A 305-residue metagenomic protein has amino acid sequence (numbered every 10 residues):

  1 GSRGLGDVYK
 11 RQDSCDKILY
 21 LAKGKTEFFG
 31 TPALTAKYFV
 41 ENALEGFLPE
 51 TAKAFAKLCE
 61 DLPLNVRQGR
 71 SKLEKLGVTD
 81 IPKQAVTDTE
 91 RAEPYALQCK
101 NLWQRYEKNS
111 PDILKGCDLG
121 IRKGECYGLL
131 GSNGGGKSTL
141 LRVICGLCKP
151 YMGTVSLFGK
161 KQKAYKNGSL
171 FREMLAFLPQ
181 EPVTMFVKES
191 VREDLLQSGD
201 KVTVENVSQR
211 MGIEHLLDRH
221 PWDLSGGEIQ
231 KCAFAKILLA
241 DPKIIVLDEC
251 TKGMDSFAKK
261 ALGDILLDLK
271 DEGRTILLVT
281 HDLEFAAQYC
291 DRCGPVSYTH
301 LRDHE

Functional and structural regions predicted by a protein language model:
G1-Y9, H300-D303: Single conserved hydrophobic/aromatic residue that forms the stacking wall/gate of nucleotide- or nucleobase-binding
G6, T280-H281: H-loop/switch region of ABC-family ATPase nucleotide-binding domains
L130-S132: The feature captures the beta-strand-to-loop junction immediately N-terminal to the Walker
C145: Helix-to-loop junction immediately C-terminal to a conserved catalytic motif
V202-L217: Conserved ABC ATPase "signature" region
H220-L224, E228: Conserved ABC ATPase signature
I245-D248: Catalytic Walker B motif of ABC-type/P-loop ATPase nucleotide-binding domains
